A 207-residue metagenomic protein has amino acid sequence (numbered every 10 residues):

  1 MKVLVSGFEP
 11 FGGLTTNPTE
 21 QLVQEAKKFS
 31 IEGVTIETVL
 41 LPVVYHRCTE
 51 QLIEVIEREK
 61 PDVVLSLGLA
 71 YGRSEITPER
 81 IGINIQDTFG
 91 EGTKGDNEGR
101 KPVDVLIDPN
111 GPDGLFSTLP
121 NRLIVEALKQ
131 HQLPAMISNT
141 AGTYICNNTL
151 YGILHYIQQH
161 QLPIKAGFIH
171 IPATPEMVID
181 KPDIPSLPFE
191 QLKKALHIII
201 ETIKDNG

Functional and structural regions predicted by a protein language model:
M1-A141, L154-Q159, I184-G207: N-terminal catalytic or cofactor-binding beta/alpha core of small enzyme domains
P10, P175-M177: A generic structural motif
Y71, P172-P175: Glycine-rich beta-alpha junction loops
A141-L162, G167-A173: Active-site oxyanion/phosphate-handling segment shared across diverse enzymes
I179-P182: Short acidic, glycine/proline-rich loop/turn micro-motifs
